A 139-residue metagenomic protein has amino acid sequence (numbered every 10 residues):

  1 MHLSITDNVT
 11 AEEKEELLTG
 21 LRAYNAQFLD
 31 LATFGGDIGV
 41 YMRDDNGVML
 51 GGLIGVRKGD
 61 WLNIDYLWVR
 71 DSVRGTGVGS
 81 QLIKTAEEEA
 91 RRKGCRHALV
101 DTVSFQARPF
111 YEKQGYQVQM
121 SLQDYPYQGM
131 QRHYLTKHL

Functional and structural regions predicted by a protein language model:
M1-V9, K137: Conserved N-terminal entry element of GNAT/NAT acetyltransferase domains
L17, Y111-E112, Y116: Conserved active-site tyrosine of GNAT-family acetyltransferases
L31-A32, D44-N46, L53-L62, L67: A conserved beta-strand-loop-helix scaffold within acyl/acetyltransferase catalytic domains
D37-Y41, G52, Y66, R132: Short hydrophobic/aromatic beta-strand element in the GNAT-like acyltransferase core that lines or flanks the acyl-donor
L67-R74: A short, internal acetyl-CoA/4′-phosphopantetheine-binding micro-motif in the GNAT/acyltransferase core
G75-E88, K113: Conserved acetyl-CoA-binding loop-helix of GNAT-fold acetyltransferases
A90-V103: Conserved GNAT acetyl-CoA-binding A-motif
L99-D101, Q117-Y134: Conserved catalytic-core motifs of GNAT/GCN5-like acyltransferases
